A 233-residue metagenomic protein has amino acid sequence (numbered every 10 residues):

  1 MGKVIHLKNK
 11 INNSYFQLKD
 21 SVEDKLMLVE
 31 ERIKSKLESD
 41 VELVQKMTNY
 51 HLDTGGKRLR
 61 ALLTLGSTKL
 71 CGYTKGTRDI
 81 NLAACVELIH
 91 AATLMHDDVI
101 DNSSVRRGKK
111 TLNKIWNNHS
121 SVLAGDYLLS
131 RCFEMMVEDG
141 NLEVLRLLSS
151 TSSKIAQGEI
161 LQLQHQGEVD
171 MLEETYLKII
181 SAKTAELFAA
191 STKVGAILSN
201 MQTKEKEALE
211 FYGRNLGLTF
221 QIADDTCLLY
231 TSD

Functional and structural regions predicted by a protein language model:
M1-I89, M95, V99-K114, Q162-Q164 (+1 more regions): Conserved N-terminal diphosphate/IPP-binding helix and adjacent helical/loop segment of trans-prenyltransferase domains
K34, E38, T54-K57, V122-L123 (+1 more regions): All-alpha helical catalytic cores of prenyl diphosphate-utilizing isoprenoid enzymes
T64-T68, L129-C132, M136, S191-G195: Buried hydrophobic packing segments
A83-C85, A92, C132, Y212 (+1 more regions): Small-residue hotspots
K114-E134: Multi-pass membrane catalytic core of lipid/isoprenoid biosynthesis enzymes
Y230-D233: Conserved small/polar residues in nucleotide/adenosyl-binding loops
